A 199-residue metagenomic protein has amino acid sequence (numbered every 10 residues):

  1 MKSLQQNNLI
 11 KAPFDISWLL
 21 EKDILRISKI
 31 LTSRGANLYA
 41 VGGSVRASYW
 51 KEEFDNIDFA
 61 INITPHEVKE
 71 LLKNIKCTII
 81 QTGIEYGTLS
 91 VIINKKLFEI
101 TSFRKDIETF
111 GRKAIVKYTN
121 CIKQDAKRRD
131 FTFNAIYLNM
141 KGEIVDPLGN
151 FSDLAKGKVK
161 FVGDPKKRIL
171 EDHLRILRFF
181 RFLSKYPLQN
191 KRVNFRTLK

Functional and structural regions predicted by a protein language model:
M1-K199: Catalytic cores of the polymerase beta-like nucleotidyltransferase superfamily and closely associated nucleotide
